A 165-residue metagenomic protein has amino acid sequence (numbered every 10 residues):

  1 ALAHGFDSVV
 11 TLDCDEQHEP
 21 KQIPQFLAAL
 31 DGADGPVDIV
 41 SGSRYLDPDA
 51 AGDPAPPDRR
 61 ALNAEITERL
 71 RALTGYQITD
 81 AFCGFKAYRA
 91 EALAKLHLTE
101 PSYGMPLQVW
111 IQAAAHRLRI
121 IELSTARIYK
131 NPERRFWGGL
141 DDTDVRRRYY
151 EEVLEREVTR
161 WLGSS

Functional and structural regions predicted by a protein language model:
A1-S8, P20-Y103, K130-L140: Acceptor/aglycone-binding surface of glycosyltransferases and processive sugar-polymer synthases
E16-H18: Acidic metal-phosphate-binding loop of nucleotide-sugar-dependent transferases
T99-S165: Hydrophobic helical membrane-anchoring modules
